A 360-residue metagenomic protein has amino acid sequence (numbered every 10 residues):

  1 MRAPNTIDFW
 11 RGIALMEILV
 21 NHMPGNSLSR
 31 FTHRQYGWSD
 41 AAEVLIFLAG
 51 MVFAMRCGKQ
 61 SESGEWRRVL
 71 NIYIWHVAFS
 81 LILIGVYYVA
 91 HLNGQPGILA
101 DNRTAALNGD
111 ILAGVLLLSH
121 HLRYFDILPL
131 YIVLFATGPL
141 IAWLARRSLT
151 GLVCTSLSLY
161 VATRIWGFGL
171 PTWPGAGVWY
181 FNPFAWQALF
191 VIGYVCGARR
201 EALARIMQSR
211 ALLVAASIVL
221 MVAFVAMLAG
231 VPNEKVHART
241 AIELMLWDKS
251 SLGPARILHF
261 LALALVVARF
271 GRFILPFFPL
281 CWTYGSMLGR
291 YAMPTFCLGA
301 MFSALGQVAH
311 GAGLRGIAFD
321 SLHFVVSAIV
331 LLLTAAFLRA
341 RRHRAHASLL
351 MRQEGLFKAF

Functional and structural regions predicted by a protein language model:
M1-F360: Alpha-helical transmembrane segments and their immediate juxtamembrane cytosolic regions
